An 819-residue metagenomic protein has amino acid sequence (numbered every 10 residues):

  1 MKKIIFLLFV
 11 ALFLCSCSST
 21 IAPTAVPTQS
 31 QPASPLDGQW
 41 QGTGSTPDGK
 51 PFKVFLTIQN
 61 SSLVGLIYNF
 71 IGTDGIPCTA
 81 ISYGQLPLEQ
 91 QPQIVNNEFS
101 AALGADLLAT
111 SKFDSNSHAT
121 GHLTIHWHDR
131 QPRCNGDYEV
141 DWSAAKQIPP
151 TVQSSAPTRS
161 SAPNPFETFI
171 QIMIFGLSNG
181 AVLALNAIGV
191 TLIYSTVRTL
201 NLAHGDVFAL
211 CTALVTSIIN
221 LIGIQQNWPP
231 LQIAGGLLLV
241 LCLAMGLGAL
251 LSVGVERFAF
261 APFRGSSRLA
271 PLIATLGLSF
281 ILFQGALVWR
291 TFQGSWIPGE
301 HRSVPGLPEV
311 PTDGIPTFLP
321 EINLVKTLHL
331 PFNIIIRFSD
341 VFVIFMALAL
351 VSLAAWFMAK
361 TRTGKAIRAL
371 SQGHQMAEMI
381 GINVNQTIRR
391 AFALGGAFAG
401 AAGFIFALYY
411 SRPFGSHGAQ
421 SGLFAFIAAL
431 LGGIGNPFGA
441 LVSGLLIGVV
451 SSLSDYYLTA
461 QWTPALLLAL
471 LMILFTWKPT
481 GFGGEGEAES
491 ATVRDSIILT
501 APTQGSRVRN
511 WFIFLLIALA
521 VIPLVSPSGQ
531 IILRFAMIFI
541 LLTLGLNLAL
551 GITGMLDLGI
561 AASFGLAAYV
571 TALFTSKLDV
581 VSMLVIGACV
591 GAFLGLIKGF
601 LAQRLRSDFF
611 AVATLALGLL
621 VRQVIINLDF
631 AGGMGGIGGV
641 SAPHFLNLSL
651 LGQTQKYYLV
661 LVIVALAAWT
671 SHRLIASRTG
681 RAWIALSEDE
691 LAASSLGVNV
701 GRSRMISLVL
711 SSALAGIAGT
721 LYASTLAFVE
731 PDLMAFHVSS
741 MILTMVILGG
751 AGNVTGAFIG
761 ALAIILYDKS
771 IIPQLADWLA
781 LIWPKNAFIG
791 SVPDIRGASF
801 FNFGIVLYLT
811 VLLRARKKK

Functional and structural regions predicted by a protein language model:
F13-S16: C-terminal motif of bacterial Sec signal peptides marking the signal peptidase cleavage site
S18-T20: Bacterial signal peptide processing site
P23-Q29, L36, S82-Q93, T120-S154: Edge beta-strand at a domain terminus
T46-I94, T120-H122: N-terminal glycine/threonine-rich, aromatic-flanked beta-hairpin/loop signature
F166-E167, T191-L200, L221-Q226, L231-L238 (+2 more regions): Short, hydrophobic transmembrane alpha-helix segments
A181-I188, E378, N383-F406, A419 (+4 more regions): Transmembrane alpha-helices
G205, L239, G265-L319, L324-T327 (+5 more regions): Transmembrane alpha-helices and adjacent helix-loop boundaries
M245-L250, T275-F292, D340, S352-L353 (+6 more regions): Mid-bilayer segments of alpha-helical transmembrane spans in multi-pass integral membrane proteins that mediate
